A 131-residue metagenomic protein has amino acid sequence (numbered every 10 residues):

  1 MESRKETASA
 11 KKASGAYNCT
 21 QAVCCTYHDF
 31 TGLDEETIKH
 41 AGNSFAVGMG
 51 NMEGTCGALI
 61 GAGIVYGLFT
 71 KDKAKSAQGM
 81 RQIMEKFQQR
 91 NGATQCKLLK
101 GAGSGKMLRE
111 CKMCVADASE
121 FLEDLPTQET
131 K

Functional and structural regions predicted by a protein language model:
M1-A13: Polybasic, low-complexity association/targeting segments
S14-L33, Q82-Q88: An acidic intrinsically disordered interaction segment
V23-Y27, L59-T70, A118, L122: Buried hydrophobic packing segments
T26-N43, Q88-C96: Acidic-glycine-rich active-site phosphate/pyrophosphate-binding loop
T31-A41, G67-R81: Phosphate-handling active-site elements
N43-M49, F69, M84, G101-S104: Acidic, glycine-rich active-site loops and adjacent beta-strand->loop/helix elements that engage anionic groups
F45-Y66: Glycine/serine-rich anion-binding loops at beta->alpha junctions that coordinate negatively charged ligand groups
R81-K131: C-terminal binding/interaction regions
